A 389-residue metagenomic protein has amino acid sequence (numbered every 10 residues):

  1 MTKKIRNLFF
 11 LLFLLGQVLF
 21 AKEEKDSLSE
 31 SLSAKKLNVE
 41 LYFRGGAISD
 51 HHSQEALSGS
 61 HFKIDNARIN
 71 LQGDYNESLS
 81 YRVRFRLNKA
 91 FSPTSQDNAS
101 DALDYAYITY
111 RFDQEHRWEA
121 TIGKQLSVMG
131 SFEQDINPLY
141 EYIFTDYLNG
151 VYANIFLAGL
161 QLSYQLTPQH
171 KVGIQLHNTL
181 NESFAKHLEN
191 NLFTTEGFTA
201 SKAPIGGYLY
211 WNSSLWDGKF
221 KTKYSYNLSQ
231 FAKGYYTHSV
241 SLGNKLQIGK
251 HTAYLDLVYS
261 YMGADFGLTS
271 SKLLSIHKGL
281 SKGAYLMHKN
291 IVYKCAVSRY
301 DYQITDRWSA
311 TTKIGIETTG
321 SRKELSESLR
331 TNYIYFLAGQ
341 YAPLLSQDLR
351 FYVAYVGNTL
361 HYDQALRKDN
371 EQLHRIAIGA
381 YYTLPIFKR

Functional and structural regions predicted by a protein language model:
L28-S49, S58-E182, N212-W216: Outer membrane beta-barrel
L32-K36, G46, K171, P204 (+2 more regions): Detector for outer-membrane/organellar transmembrane beta-barrel domains, recognizing the amphipathic beta-strand
L41-S49, V83-L87, I122-K124, I174-N178 (+6 more regions): Transmembrane beta-barrel strands of outer-membrane/channel proteins
A47-S53, K89-P93, V128-F132, P168 (+10 more regions): Gram-negative outer-membrane beta-barrel proteins
G59-H61, K89-N98, K124, Y152-N154 (+6 more regions): Solvent-exposed loop/turn segments connecting transmembrane beta-strands in outer-membrane beta-barrel proteins
D65-I69, L103-I108, F156-L160, I205-L209 (+5 more regions): Hydrophobic, lipid-facing positions within transmembrane beta-strands of outer-membrane proteins
E77-Y81, E115-A120, Q169-I174, W216-K223 (+4 more regions): Repeated loop/turn-to-beta-strand initiation elements of outer-membrane beta-barrel proteins
P343, N370-R389: Outer-membrane beta-barrel "beta-signal"
